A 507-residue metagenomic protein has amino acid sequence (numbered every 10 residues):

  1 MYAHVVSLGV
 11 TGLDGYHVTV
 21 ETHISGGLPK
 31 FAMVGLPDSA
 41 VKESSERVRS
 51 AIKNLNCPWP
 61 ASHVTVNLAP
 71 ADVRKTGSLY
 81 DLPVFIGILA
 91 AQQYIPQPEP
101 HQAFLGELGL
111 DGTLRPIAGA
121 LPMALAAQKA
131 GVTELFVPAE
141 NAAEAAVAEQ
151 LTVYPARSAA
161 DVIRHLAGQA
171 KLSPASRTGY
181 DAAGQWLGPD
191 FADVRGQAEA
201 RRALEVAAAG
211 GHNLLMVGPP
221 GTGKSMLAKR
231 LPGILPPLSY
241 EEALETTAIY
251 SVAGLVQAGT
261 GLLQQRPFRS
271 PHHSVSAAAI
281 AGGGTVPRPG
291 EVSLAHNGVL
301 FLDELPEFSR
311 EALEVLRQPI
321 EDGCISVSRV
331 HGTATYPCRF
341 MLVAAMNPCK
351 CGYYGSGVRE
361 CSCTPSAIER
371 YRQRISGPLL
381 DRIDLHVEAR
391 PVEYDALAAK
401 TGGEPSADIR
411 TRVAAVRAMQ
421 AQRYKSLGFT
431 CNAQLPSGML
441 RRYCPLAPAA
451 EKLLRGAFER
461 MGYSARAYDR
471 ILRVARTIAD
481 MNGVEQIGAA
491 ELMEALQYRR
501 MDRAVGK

Functional and structural regions predicted by a protein language model:
M1-L215, P219-S225, S328, Y468 (+2 more regions): Peripheral, non-AAA+ core regions of ATP-driven protein-machinery
V34-S45, P60, N67-G77, V286-P287 (+1 more regions): Basic, amphipathic alpha-helical bundle interface domains used for macromolecular binding and assembly
W59-S62, P98-E99, G131, E149 (+8 more regions): Short loop/turn elements that form and flank the Walker-type P-loop nucleotide-binding site in RecA-like NTPase cores
D111, L302-S309, G352: Catalytic P-loop NTPase motifs of RecA-like helicase/translocase cores
G168-V206, G210, P237-V292: P-loop NTPase nucleotide-binding/switch module
M216-Q257, D322: Walker A/P-loop
N297, D303-E304, V315: Walker B catalytic acidic pair
